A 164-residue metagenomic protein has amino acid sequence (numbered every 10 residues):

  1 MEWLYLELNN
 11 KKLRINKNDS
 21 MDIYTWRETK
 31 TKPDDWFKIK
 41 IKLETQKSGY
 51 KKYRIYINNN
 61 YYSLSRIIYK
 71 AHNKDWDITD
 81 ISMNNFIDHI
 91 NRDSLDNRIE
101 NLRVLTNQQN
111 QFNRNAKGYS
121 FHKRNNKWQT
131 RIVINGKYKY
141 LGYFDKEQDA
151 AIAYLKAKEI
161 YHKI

Functional and structural regions predicted by a protein language model:
M1-Y53, I57: Short helix-coil boundary/hinge micro-motifs
F37, N60-Y62, K139-Y140: Short beta-strand segments
N58-N135: Short, cationic Gly/His-enriched loop motifs
H89, H162-I164: The canonical J-domain HPD catalytic loop and its flanking helix-turn segment that engages Hsp70 and stimulates ATP
K137-E147: A short, exposed loop/beta-hairpin motif centered on an aromatic-Gly-Thr core
D145-Y161: A short, charged, amphipathic alpha-helix used as a generic interaction element across diverse proteins
